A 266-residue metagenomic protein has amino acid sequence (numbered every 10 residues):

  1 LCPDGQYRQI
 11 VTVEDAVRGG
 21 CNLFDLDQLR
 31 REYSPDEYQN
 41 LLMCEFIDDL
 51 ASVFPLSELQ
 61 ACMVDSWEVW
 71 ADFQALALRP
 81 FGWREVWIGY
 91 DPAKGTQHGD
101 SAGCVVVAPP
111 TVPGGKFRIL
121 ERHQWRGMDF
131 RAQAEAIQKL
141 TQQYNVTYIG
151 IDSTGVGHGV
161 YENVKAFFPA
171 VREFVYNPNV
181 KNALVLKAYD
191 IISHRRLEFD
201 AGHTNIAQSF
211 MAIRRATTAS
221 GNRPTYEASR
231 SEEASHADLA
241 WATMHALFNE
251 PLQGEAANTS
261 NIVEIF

Functional and structural regions predicted by a protein language model:
L1-E14: Signature of the SF2 helicase/ATPase Hel1-core->accessory helical subdomain module
C2-G5, G19-P178, N182, L186 (+1 more regions): RNase H-like, metal-dependent nuclease domains and their acidic two-metal-ion catalytic environment used
I191: Conserved AAA+ ATPase "sensor/coupling" helix adjacent to the nucleotide-binding pocket
